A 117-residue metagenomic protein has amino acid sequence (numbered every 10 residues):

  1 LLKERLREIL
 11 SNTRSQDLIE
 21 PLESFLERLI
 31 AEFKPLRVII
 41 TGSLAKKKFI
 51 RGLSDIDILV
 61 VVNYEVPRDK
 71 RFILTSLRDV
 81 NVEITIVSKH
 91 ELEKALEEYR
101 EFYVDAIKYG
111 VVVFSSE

Functional and structural regions predicted by a protein language model:
L1-R37, A45-L53, V62-E117: Catalytic core of pol beta-like nucleotidyltransferases
